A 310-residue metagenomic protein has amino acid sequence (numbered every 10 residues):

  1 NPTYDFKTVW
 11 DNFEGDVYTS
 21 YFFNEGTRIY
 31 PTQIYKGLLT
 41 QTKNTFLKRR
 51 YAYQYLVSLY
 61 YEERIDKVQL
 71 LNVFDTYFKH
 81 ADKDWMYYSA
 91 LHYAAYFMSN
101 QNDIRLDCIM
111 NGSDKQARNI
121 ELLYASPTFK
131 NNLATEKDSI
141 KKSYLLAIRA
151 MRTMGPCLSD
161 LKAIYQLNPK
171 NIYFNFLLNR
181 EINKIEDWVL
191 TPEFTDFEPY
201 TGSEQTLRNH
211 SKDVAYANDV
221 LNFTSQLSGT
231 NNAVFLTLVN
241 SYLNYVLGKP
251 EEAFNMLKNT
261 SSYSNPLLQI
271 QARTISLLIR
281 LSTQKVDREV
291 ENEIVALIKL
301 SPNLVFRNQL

Functional and structural regions predicted by a protein language model:
N1-L310: Acidic, polar-rich low-complexity tracts and alpha-helical solenoid repeat scaffolds
